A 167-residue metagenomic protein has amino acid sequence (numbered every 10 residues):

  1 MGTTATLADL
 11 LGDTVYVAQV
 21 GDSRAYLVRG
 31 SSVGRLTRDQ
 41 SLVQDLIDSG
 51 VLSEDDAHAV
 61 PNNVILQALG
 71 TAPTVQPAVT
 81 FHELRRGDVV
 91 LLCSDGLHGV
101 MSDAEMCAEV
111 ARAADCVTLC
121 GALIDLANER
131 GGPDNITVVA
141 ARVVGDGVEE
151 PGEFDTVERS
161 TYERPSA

Functional and structural regions predicted by a protein language model:
T3-D9, V15-Q19, R24-V28, I136-R142: Short beta-strand scaffold segments in enzyme catalytic cores
A5-G12, V79-R85: A short acidic-Thr-Gly-centered motif at the start of a beta-strand
Q19-R24, V64-P73, E83-E109, I124-R130 (+1 more regions): Conserved beta-strand-loop-short alpha-helix elements that form and flank the Mn2+/Mg2+-coordinating active site
S32-V33: Predominantly a core beta-strand signature of beta-propeller blades across repeat-based propeller domains
R38-R86, E149-E150, T156-T161: Conserved, helical-rich catalytic subdomain that frames metal- and/or nucleotide-binding sites in enzyme alpha/beta
S41, V60, M101, A114 (+1 more regions): Conserved active-site and cofactor/substrate-binding residues in soluble primary-metabolism enzymes
A114-T137: A short, conserved beta-to-alpha structural element at the edge of catalytic cores that scaffolds binding
Y162-A167: Acidic, low-complexity intrinsically disordered tails
